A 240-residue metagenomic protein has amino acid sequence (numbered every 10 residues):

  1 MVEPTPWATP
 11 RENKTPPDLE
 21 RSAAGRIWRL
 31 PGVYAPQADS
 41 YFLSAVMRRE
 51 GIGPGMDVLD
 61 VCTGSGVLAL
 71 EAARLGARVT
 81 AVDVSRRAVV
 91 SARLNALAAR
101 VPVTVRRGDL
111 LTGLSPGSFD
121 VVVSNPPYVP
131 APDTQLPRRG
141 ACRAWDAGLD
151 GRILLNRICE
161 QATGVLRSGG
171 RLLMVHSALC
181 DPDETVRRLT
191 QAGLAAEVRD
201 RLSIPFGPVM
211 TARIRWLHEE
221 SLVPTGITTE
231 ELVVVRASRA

Functional and structural regions predicted by a protein language model:
V2-L75, A88-S91, T112-L114, A212-A240: SAM-dependent Rossmann-like transferase core, predominantly class I methyltransferases with a strong bias toward
M56, D120, G170: Conserved acidic residues
A77, R93, A98: Nucleotide and nucleotide-moiety/phosphate-recognizing core
R78-D83: Conserved SAM-binding motif I beta-strand of class I
R100-L110: Conserved SAM-binding strand-loop segment of SAM-dependent methyltransferases
L111-V122: A short acidic, Gly/Pro-enriched loop at the edge of an enzyme's catalytic core that lines a small-molecule cofactor
P126-L154: Mobile active-site "lid"/loop adjacent to the S-adenosyl-L-methionine
R152-M210: Conserved Class I SAM-dependent methyltransferase catalytic core
